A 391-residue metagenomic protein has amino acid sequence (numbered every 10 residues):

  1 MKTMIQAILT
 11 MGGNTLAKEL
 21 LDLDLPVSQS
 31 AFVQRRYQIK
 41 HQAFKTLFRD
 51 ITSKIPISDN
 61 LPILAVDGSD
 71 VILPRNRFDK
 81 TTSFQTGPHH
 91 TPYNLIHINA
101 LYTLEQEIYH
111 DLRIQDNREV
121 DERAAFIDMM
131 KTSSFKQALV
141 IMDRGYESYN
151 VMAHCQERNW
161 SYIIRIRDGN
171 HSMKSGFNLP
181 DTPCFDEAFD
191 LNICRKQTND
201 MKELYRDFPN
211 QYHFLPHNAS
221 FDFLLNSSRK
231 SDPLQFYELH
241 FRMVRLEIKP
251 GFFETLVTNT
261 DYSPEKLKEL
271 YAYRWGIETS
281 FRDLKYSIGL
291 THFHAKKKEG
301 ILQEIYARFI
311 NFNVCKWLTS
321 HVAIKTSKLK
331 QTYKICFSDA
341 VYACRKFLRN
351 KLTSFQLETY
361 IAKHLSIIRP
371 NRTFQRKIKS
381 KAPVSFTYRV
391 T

Functional and structural regions predicted by a protein language model:
M1-M11, D22, A31-I39, T46-L47 (+4 more regions): Single, function-defining residue in the core of a domain
G12-L16: Short capping segments at the starts of secondary-structure elements
A17-K18, K54: Short, intrinsically disordered, charge-balanced linker/junction segments flanking boundaries in proteins
L25: Flexible coil/turn residues that form the inter-helical turn or adjacent wing/linker of helix-turn-helix
A43-I55: Short Lys/Arg-enriched helix C-cap and helix-to-coil transition segments that create basic nucleic-acid-contact patches
P62-L64: Conserved beta-strand elements of the Class I
K80-T82: Phosphate/adenylate-binding "loop-and-lid" substructures adjacent to NTP/NAD/dNTP-binding pockets in NTP-dependent
